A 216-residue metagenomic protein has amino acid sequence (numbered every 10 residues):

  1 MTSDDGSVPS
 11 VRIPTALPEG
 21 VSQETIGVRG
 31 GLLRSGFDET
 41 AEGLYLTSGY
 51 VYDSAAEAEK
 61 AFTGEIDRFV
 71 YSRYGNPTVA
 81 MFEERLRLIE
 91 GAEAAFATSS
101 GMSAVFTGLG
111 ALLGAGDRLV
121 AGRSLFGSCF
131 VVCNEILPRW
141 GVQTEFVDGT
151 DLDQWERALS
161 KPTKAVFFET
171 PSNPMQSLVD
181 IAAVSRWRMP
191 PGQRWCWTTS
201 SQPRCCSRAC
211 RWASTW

Functional and structural regions predicted by a protein language model:
T2-N76, E84-R85: N-terminal "arm"/small-domain region of PLP-dependent enzymes with the aminotransferase-like
T2-P18, G27-L33, A94-W216: Conserved PLP-enzyme active-site core in the AAT-like
S22, N76-V79, S160, R208: Alpha-helix initiation/capping motif
A41-L44, D53-S54, V79, E83-L86 (+4 more regions): A broad "ordered helical/assembly scaffold" signature
S54-F106, S128-E135: Conserved N-terminal alpha-helix of the aminotransferase class I/II PLP-enzyme fold
